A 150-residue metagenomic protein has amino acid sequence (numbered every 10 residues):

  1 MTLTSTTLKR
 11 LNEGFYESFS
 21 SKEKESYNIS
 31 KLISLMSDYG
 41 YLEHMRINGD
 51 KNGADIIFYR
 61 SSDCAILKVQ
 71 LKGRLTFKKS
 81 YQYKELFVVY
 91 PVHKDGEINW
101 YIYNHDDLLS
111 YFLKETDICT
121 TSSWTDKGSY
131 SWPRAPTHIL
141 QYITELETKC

Functional and structural regions predicted by a protein language model:
M1-N52, I57-C150: Mixed-charge (Asp/Glu-Lys/Arg
